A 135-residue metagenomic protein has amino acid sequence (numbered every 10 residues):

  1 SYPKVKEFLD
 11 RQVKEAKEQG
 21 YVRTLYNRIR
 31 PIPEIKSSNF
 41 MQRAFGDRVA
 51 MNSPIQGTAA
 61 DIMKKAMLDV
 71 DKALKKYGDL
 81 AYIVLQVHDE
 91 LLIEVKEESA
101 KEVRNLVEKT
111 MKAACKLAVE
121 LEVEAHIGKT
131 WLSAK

Functional and structural regions predicted by a protein language model:
S1-K135: Conserved catalytic core of nucleotide polymerization and phosphodiester-bond processing enzymes
